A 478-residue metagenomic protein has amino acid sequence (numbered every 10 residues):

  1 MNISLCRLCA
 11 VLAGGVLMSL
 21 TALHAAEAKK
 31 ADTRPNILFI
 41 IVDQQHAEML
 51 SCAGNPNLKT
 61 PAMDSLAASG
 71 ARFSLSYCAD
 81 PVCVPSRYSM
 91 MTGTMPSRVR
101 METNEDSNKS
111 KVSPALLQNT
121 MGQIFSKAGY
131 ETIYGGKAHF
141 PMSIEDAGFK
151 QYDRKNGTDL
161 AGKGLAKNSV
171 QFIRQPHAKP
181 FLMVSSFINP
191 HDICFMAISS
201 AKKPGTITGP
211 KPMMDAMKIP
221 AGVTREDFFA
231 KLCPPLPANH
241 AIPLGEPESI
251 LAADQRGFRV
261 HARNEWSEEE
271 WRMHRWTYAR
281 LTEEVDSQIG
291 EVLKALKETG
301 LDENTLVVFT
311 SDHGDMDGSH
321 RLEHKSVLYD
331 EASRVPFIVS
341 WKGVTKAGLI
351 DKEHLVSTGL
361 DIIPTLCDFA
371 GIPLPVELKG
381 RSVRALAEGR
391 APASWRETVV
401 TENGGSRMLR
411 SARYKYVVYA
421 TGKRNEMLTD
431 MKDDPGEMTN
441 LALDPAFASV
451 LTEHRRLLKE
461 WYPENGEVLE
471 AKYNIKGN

Functional and structural regions predicted by a protein language model:
C9-T21: Bacterial N-terminal signal peptides
E27-A71, M196, G436-F447: Active-site-proximal N-terminal segment of extracellular/periplasmic enzymes that hydrolyze or transfer
A31-D32, A47-M49, N57, Q175-H177 (+7 more regions): Active-site-proximal cap/lid insertion segments
T33-I37, G70-S74, A128-E131, A178-S185 (+2 more regions): Loop/turn elements at helix/coil->beta-strand transitions in domains of secreted/extracellular proteins
I37-D43, K137, L182-S185, F337-I338 (+3 more regions): A short aromatic-rich beta-strand->coil structural motif
G54-R87, G93-T94, R98, G129-T132 (+2 more regions): Short, structured active-site-proximal loop/turn typified by the sulfatase FGly-forming signature C/S-X-P-X-R
S89-M213, R390, W395-E397: Catalytic-site neighborhoods of secreted/periplasmic enzymes that process anionic sulfate/phosphate groups
G162-L165, P176, H313-S319, L360-M431 (+3 more regions): C-terminal cap/loop subdomain of S1 sulfatases and analogous C-terminal strand-loop tails that border
